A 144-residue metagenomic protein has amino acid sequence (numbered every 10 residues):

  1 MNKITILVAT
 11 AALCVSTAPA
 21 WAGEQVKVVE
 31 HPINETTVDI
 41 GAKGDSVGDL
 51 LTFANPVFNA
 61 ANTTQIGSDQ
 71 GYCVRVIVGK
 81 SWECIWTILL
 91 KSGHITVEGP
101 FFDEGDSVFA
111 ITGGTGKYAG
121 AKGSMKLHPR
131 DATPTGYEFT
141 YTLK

Functional and structural regions predicted by a protein language model:
M1-L7: Bacterial N-terminal signal peptides that target proteins for export
V8-S16: Bacterial N-terminal signal peptides
T17, W21-K144: Targeting-peptide/extracellular-domain and disordered-appendage signature
